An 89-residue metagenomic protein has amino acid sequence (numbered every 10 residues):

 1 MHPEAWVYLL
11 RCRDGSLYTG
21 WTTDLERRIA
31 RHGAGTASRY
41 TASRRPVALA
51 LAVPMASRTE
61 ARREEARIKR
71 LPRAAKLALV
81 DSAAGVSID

Functional and structural regions predicted by a protein language model:
M1-L79, A83-D89: GIY-YIG nuclease catalytic motif and its immediate N-terminal context
